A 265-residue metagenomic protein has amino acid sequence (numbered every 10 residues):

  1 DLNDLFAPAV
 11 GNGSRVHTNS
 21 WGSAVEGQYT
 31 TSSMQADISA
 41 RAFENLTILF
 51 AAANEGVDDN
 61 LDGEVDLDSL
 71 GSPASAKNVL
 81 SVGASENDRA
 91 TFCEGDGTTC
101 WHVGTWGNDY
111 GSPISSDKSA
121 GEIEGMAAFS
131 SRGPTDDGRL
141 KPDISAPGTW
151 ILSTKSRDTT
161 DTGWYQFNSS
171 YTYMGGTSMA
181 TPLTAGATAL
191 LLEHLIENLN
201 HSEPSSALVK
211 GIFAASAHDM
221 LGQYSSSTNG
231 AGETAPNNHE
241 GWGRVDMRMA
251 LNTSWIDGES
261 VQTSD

Functional and structural regions predicted by a protein language model:
D1-D265: Loop-rich non-cytosolic ectodomains and luminal regions
